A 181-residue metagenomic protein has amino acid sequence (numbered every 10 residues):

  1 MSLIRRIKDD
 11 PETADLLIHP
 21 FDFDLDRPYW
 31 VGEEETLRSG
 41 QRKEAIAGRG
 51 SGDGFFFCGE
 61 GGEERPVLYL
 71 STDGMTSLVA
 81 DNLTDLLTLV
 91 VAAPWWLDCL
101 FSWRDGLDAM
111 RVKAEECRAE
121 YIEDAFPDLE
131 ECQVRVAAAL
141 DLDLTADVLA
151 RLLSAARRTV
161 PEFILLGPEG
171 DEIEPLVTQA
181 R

Functional and structural regions predicted by a protein language model:
M1-G74, E123-R181: A surface-exposed partner-binding patch
L68-M110: Compact, glycine/acidic-enriched structural inserts
L97-R135: Hydrophobic alpha-helical interaction segments
